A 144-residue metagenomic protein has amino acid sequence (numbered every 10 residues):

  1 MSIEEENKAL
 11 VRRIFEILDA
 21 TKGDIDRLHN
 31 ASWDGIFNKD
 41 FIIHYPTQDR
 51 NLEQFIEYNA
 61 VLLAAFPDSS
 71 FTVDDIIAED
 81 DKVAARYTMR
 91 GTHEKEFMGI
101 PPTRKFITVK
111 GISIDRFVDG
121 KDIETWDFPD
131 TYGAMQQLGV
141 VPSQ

Functional and structural regions predicted by a protein language model:
M1-Q144: C-terminal and inter-domain tail/linker signature
